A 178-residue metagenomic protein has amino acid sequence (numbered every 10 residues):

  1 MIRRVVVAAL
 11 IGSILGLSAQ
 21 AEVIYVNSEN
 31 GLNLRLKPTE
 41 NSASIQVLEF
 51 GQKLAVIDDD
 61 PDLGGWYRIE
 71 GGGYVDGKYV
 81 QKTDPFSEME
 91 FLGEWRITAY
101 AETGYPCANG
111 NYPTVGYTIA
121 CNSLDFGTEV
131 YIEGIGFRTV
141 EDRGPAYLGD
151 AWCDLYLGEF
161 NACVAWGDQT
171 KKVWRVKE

Functional and structural regions predicted by a protein language model:
M1-R4: Positively charged n-region of N-terminal signal peptides that target proteins for export
A8-N33, V47-F50, D58-D60, Q81-L92: SH3-family beta-barrel domains
R35-K37: Core beta-strand residues in small-molecule sensory/regulatory alpha/beta domains
T39-S42, T118-I119: Short, solvent-exposed loop/turn positions at domain surfaces that link secondary-structure elements or cap domain
N41-S44, F137-T139: Surface-exposed loop/edge segments in extracytoplasmic proteins
A43-Q52, D125: Residue-level recognition of short, solvent-exposed, well-ordered loop/turn junctions that link secondary-structure
D59-G65, E70, K78, K82-E178: Solvent-exposed, well-ordered loop and adjacent helix/strand elements within mature globular domains that form
